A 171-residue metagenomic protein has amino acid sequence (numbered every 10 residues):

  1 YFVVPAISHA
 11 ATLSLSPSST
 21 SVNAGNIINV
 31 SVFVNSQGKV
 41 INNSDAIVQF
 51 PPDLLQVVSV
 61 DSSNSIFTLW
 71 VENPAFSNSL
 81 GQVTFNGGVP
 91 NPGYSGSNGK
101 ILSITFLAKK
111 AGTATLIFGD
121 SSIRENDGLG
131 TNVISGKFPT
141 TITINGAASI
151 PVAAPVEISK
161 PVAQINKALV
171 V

Functional and structural regions predicted by a protein language model:
Y1-I7: C-terminal segment of classical bacterial N-terminal signal peptides
I7-V171: Acidic, low-complexity intrinsically disordered segments
